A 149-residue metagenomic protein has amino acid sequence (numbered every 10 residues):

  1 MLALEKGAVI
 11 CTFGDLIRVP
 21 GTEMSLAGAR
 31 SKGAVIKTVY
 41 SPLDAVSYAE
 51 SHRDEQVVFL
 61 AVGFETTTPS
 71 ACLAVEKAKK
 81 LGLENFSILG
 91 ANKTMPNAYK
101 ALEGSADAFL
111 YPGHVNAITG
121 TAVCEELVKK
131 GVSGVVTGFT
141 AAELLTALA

Functional and structural regions predicted by a protein language model:
M1-D54, T68, K79-L81, L89 (+1 more regions): Metallocofactor- and cofactor-centric catalytic cores in central/energy metabolism, strongly enriched
L2-E5, A78-L81, C124-G134: A short, gly/pro- and small-residue-rich
V9-G14, Q56-V62, F109-Y111, V135: Short glycine-rich or small-residue beta-strand-to-loop segments that form or flank ligand, phosphate, metal/Fe-S
G21-L26, Y48-S51, P69-V75, Y99-E103 (+2 more regions): Short acidic, glycine/serine/threonine-rich loops at helix termini
V39, F86-K93, V135-F139: A generic structural motif
Q56-L73, S133-A149: Amphipathic alpha-helical packing elements
L60, F64-A122: Phosphate/pyrophosphate-binding betaalpha-module
E103-A149: A conserved active-site cap/scaffold subdomain adjacent to cofactor or substrate pockets
